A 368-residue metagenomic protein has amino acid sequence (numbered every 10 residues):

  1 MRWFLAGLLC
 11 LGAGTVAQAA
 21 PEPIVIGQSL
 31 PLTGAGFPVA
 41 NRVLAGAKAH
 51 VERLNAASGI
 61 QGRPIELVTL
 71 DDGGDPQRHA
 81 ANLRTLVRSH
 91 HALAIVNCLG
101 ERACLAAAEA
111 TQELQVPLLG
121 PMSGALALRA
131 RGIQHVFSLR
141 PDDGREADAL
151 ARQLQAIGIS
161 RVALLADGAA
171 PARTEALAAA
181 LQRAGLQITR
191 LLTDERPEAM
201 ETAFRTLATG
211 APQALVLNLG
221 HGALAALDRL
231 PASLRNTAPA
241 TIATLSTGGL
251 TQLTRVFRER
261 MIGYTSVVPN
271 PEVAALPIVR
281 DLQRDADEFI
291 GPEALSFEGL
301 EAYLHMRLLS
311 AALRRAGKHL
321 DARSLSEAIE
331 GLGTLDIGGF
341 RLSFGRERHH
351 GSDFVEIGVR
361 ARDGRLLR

Functional and structural regions predicted by a protein language model:
F4-G14: Bacterial N-terminal signal peptides
P23-K48, L70-P76, A169-P171, A294-G299: Extracytoplasmic "Venus flytrap"
V25, P38-A45, G59-A127, T193-M200 (+2 more regions): Beta-alpha junction/loop-to-helix N-cap segments that form part of ligand/metal-binding clefts
V39-Q61, A176-L181: Short, polar/charged alpha-helical segment
H79, S138-V162, A199-E201, L224 (+4 more regions): Hydrophobic alpha-helical segments within soluble ligand-binding/sensing domains
A92-Q187, L191, A238-I262: Extracytoplasmic ligand/sensor domains, especially the bilobed periplasmic-binding protein
L230-Y303, R360, L367: Extracellular/periplasmic periplasmic-binding protein-like sensory domains
D285-L300, S310-L366: Segments of small-molecule ligand-sensing domains
